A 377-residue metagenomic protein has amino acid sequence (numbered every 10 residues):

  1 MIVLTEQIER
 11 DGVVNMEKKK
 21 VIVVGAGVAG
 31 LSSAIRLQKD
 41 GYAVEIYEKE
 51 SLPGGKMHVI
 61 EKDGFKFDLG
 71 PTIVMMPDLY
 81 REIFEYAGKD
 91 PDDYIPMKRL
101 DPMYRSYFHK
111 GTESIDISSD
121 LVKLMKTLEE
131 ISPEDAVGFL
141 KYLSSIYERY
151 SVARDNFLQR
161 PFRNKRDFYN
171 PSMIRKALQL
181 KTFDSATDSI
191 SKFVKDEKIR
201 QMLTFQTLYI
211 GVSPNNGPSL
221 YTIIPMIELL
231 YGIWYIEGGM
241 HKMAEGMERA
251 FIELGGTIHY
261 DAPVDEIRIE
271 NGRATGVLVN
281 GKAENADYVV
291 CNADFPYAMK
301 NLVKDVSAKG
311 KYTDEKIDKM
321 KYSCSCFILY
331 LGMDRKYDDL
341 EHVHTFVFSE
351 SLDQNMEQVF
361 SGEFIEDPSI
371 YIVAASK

Functional and structural regions predicted by a protein language model:
M1-N15: Short, Lys/Arg-enriched N-terminal segments with co-localized hydrophobic residues within the first ~10-30 amino acids
E17-S151: N-terminal glycine-rich phosphate/pyrophosphate-binding loop and immediately adjacent elements
I73, I117, D135, F139 (+8 more regions): Generic structural signal for well-ordered, non-membrane alpha-helical segments in soluble metabolic enzymes
D92-D93, R200-Q201, E253, I258-D261 (+2 more regions): Acidic/polar loop patches that form or flank catalytic/metal-binding clefts of enzymes that bind anionic ligands
H109-G217: Rossmann-like flavin
I223-A274: Helical element adjacent to the flavin cofactor pocket in flavoenzyme catalytic cores
D265-K377: Mid-domain catalytic core of redox enzymes that form a hydrophobic substrate pocket/lid adjacent to a catalytic redox
